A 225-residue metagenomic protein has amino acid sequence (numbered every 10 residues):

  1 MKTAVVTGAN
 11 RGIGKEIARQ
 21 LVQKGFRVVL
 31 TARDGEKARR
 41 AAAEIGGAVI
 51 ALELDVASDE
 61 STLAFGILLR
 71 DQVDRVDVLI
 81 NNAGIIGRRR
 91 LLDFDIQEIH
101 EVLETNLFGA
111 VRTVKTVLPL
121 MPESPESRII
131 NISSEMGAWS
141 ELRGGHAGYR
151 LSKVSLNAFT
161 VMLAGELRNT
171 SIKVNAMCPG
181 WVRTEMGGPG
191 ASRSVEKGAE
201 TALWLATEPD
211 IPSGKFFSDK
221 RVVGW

Functional and structural regions predicted by a protein language model:
M1-V29: Canonical Rossmann dinucleotide-binding motif of NAD(H)/NADP(H)-dependent dehydrogenases/reductases, specifically
K24-R40: Conserved glycine-rich Rossmann-like NAD(P)H-binding loop of the short-chain dehydrogenase/reductase
G35, E53-A64, I96: The beta1-alpha1 cofactor-binding region of Rossmann-like NAD(H)/NADP(H)-dependent oxidoreductases
L68-N81, G87-R90, K173: A glycine-rich helix->loop->beta "capping" turn within Rossmann-like NAD(P)(H)-dependent oxidoreductase domains
I80, T113-V117, M121, F159-T160 (+1 more regions): Hydrophobic positions on the long internal alpha-helix of Rossmann-like NAD(P)-dependent oxidoreductase domains
I85, L92-I96, H100-L103, P122 (+1 more regions): Catalytic loop of short-chain dehydrogenase/reductase
N169, A176-P179, T184, G188-W225: C-terminal helical subdomain
